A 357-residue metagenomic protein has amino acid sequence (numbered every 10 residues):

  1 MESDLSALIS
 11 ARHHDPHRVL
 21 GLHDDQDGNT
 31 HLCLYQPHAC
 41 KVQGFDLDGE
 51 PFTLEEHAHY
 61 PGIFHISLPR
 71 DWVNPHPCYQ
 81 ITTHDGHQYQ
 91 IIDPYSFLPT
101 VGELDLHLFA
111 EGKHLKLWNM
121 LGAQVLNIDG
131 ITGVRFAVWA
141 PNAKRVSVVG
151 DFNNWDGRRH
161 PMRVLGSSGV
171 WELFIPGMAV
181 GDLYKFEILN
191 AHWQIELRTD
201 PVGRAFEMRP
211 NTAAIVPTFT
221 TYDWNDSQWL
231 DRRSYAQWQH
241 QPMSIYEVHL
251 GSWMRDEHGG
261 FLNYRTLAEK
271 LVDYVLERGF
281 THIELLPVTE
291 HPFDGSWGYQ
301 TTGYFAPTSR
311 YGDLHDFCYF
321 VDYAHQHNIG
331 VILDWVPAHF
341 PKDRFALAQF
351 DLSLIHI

Functional and structural regions predicted by a protein language model:
M1-N29, T53, A58-A140, L165-E247 (+2 more regions): The feature marks proteins involved in alpha-glucan
Y35-K41, W139-V146: Short proline/glycine-enriched turn/loop motifs at strand-loop junctions of beta-rich domains
D46-P51, H84, D151-D156, A191: Change "in extracellular beta-sheet-rich domains … of secreted and cell-surface proteins" to "in beta-sheet-rich domains
R233-A236, A268-G279, V321: Short amphipathic alpha-helices and their capping/turn segments at secondary-structure boundaries
S244-V248, I283, V331-L333: Hydrophobic faces of well-ordered beta-strands that scaffold small-molecule active sites in alpha/beta enzyme cores
R255-H258, L262, Y274-Y319, F340-P341 (+1 more regions): Aromatic-lined carbohydrate-binding/catalytic grooves of carbohydrate-active enzymes
A324, I329-W335: Conserved beta-strand->loop/alpha-helix structural units within folded catalytic cores of enzymes with alpha/beta
I355-I357: Conserved small/polar residues in nucleotide/adenosyl-binding loops
